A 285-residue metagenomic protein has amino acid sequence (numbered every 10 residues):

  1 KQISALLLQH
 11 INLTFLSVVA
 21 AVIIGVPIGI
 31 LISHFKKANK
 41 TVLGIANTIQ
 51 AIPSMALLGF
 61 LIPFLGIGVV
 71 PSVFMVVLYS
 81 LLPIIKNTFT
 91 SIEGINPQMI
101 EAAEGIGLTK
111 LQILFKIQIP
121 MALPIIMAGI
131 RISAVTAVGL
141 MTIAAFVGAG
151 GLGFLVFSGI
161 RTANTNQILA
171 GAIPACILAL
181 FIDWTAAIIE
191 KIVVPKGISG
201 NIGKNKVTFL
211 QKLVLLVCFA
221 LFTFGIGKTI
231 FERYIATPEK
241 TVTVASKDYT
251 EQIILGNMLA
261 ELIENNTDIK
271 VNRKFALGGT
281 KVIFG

Functional and structural regions predicted by a protein language model:
K1-S17: Periplasmic/extracellular loop-to-transmembrane helix junction in inner-membrane transport proteins
I28-L61, V76, I84-T90, G94: Cytoplasmic-entry segments and transmembrane alpha-helices of multi-pass inner-membrane transporters
K36, E93, A170-E232, A236: C-terminal transmembrane helix and the adjacent membrane-cytosol boundary/short C-terminal tail of inner/organellar
P63, L140-Q167, P174-A175: Glycine-rich helix-loop "coupling/hinge" segments at transmembrane-helix boundaries in multipass transporters
L78, L111-I143, N166, A170 (+1 more regions): Transmembrane alpha-helices
N87-M127: Short cytoplasmic-facing helical segments at TM-TM junctions of multi-pass membrane proteins
P238-T250, L259, I269-F275: Short, well-ordered beta-strand elements
N272-F284: Short helix-initiation/N-cap motifs at beta->coil->alpha
